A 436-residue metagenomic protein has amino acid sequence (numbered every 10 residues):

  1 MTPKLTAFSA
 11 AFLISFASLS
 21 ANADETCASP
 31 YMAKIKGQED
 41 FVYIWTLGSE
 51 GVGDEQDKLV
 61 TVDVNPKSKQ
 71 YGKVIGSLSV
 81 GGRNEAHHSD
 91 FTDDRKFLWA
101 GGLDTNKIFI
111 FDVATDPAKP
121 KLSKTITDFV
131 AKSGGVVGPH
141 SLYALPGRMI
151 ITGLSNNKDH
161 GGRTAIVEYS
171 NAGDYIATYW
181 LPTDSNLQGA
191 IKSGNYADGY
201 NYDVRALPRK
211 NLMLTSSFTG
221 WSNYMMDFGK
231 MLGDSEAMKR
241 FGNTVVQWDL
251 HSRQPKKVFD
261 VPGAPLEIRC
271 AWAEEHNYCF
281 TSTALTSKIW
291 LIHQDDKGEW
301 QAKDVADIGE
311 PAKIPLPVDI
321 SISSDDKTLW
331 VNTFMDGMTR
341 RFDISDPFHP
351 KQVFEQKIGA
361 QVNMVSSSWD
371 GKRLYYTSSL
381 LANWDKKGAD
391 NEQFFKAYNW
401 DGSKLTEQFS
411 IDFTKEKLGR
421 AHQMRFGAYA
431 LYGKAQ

Functional and structural regions predicted by a protein language model:
D24-V64, Q70-L103: Beta-strand-rich domains and repeat architectures in extracellular enzymes and scaffolds, especially beta-propellers
Y31, G37-D54, I151-T164, S216-R240 (+1 more regions): Short, conserved, GDST-rich strand-edge loop motifs in beta-rich repeat architectures
Q38-D40, D94-K96, P146-R148, R209-N211 (+3 more regions): Short coil/turn segments that connect the beta-strands within blades of beta-propeller domains
Y71-S141: Blade-loop segments of beta-propeller domains
K73-E85, S123-G135, T178-G199, P255-L266 (+3 more regions): Surface-exposed loop and turn segments in beta-propeller and other repeat-based domains that flank or scaffold
T92, G194-T339: Beta-propeller domains
V113-P208: Asp-box/WD-like beta-propeller blade repeats and closely related beta-sheet repeat scaffolds
S287-I289, P311-F395: Loop/turn-rich, solvent-exposed surfaces of beta-rich toroidal or solenoidal domains
